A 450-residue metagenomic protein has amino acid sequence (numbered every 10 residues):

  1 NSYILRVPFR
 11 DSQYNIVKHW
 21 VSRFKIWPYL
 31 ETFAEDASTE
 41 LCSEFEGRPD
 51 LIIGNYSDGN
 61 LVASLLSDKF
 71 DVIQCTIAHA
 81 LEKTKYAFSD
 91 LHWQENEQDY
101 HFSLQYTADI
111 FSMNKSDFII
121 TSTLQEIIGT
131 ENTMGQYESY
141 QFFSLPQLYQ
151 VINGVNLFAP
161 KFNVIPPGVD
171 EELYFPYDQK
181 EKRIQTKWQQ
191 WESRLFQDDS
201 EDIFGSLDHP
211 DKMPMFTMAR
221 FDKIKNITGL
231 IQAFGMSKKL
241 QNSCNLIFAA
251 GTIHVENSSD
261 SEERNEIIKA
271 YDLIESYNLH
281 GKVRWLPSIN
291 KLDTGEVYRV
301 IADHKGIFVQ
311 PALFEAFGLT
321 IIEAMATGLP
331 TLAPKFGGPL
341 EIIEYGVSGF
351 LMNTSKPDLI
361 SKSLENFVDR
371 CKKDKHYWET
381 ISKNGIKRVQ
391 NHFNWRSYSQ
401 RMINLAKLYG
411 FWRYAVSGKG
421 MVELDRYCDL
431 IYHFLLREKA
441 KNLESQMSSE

Functional and structural regions predicted by a protein language model:
N1-E450: Catalytic cores of nucleotide-sugar-dependent glycosyltransferases that transfer UDP/GDP/TDP-activated
